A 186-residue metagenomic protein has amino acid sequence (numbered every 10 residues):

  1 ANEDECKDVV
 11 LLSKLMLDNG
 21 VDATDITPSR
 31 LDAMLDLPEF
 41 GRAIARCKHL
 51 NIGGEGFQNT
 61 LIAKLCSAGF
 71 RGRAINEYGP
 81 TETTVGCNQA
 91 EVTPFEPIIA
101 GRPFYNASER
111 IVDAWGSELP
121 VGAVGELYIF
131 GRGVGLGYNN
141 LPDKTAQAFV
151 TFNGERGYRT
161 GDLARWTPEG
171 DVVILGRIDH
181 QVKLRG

Functional and structural regions predicted by a protein language model:
A1-D22: Conserved AMP-binding/adenylation subdomain of ANL enzymes
D4, T81, G131: Conserved AMP-binding
L11, L15, S29-A33, K64 (+1 more regions): Alpha-helical elements of Rossmann-like donor-binding domains used by nucleotide-donor carbohydrate transfer enzymes
L11-L12, R30, R46, T60-L61 (+1 more regions): Acidic donor-diphosphate engagement hotspot in glycosyltransferases and nucleotidyltransferases that stabilizes
S13-L15, G41, A68, G101 (+1 more regions): A general structural signal for stabilizing positions within well-ordered secondary structure
V21-D25, L35-I99, S108: Gly/Ser/Thr-rich phosphate-binding loop
S29, E55, R132-G133: Alpha-helix/helix-capping structural signal
A33, R73-N76, E91-R185: AMP-dependent adenylate-forming
